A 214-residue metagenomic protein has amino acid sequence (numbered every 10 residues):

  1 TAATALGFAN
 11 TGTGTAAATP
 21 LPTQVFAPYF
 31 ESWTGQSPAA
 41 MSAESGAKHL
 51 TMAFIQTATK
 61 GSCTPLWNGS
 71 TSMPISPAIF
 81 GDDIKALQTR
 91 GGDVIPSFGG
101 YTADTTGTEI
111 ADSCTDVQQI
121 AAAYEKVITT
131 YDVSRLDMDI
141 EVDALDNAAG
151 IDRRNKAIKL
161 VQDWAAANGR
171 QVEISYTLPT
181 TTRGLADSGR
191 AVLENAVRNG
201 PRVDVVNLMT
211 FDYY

Functional and structural regions predicted by a protein language model:
T1-A17: Secretory targeting and sorting signals
P20-Y214: Chitinase-like catalytic core of GlcNAc-active glycosidases
